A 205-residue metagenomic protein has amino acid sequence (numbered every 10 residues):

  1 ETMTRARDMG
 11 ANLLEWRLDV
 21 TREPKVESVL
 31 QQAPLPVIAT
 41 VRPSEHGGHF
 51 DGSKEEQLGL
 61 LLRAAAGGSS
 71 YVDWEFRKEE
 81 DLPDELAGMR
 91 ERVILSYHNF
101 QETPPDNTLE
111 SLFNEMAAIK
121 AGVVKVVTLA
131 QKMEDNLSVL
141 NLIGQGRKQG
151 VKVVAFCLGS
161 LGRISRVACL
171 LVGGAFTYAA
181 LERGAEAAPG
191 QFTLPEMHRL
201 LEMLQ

Functional and structural regions predicted by a protein language model:
E1-D8, S53-R63, P104-M116: Short, acidic/polar
T4-M9, E23-V37, R63-G67, D81-R90 (+2 more regions): Acidic (Asp/Glu)-rich catalytic clusters
N12, S70, G122: Short acidic/polar active-site loop segments enriched in Thr and Asp
N12-T21: A short beta-strand-loop structural module common to alpha/beta enzyme folds
L14, V72, V139: Conserved, mostly hydrophobic/aromatic
L30, V37-P83: Glycine/small-residue-rich loop that forms an oxyanion/phosphate-binding "nest" at active or ligand-binding sites
R77-Q205: Catalytic alpha/beta core domains of metabolic enzymes, predominantly
